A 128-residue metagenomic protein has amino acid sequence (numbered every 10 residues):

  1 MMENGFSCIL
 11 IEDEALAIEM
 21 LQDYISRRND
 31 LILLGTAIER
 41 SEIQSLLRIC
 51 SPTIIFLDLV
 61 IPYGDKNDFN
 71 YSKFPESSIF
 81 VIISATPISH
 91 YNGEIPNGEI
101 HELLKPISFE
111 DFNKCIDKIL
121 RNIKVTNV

Functional and structural regions predicted by a protein language model:
F6, A15-I38: Two-component/phosphorelay signaling modules centered on CheY-like receiver
E12: Conserved acidic carboxylate
Q22, T36-I54, P62: Acidic, metal-coordinating helix/loop segments flanking the phosphotransfer/catalytic sites of two-component signaling
D65-S77: Short amphipathic alpha-helix used as the core "switch/output" element in two-component signaling
S77-S89: A short, hydrophobic beta-strand element within the central beta-sheet of small alpha/beta folds
H90, I107-K118: C-terminal output helix
E94-L103: As written
D117-V128: The C-terminal output helix
